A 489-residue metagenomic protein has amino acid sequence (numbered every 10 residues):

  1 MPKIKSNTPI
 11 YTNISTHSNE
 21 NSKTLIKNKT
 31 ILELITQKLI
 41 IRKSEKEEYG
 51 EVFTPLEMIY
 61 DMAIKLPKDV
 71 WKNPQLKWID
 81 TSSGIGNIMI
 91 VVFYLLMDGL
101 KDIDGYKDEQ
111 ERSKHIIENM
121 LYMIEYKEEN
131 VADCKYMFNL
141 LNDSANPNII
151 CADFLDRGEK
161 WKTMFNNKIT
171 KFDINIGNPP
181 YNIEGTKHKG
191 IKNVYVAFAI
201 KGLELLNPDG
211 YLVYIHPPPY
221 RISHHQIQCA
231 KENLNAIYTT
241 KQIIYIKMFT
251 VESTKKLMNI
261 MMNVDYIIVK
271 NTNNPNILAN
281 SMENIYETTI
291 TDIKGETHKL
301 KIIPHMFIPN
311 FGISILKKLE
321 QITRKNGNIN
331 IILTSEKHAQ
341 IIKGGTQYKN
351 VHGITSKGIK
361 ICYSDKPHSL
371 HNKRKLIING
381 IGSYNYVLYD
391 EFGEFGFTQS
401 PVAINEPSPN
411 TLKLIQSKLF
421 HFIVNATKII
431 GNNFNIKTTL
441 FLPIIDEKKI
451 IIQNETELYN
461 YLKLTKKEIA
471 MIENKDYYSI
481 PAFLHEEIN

Functional and structural regions predicted by a protein language model:
P2-K247, V251, N263-A279: SAM-dependent methyltransferase catalytic region
N7, G177-N178, I302, D365 (+2 more regions): Selective for proline/serine-rich intrinsically disordered segments in cytosolic/nuclear regulatory regions
E45, Y49, T170, V251-M471: C-terminal substrate-recognition regions of SAM-dependent nucleic acid methyltransferases
N139, P217, Q416, N474-Y477: Short amphipathic alpha-helical surface patches that mediate protein-protein
R157-T163, K256-I260, I341-G344, P481-F483: Short, solvent-exposed polar/charged micro-motifs at secondary-structure junctions
N235-T239, Q416, E473: Alpha-helix boundary recognition
A470-N489: Short, amphipathic C-terminal "tail helix"
